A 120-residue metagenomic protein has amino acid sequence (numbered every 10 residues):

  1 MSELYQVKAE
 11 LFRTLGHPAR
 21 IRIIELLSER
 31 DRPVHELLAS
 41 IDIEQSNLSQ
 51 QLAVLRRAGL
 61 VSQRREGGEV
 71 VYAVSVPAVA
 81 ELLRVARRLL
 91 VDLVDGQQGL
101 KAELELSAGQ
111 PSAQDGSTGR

Functional and structural regions predicted by a protein language model:
M1-E3, V7, V79-R120: Amphipathic alpha-helical dimerization/coiled-coil segments that flank or bridge DNA-binding/regulatory modules
S2-S46, E66-V79: N-terminal helix-turn-helix DNA-binding core of bacterial DNA-binding proteins
F12, Q50-A53, L90: Generic helix-packing signal
D31-R32, R56, R87-L90: Residue-level detector of secondary-structure transition/capping positions
V34, Q51-L52, P111-D115: Generic low-complexity segments that are intrinsically disordered, proline-rich and/or Lys/Arg-biased
A39, Q50, R56-R57: Alpha-helical residues within the helix-turn-helix
